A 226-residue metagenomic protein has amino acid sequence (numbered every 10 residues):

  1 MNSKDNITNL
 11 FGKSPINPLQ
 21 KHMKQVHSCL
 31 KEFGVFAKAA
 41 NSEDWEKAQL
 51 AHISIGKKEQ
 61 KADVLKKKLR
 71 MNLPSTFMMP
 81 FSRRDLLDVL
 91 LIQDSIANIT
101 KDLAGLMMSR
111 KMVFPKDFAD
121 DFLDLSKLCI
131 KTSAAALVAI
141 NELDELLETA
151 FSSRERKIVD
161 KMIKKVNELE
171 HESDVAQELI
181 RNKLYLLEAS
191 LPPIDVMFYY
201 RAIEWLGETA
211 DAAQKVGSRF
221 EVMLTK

Functional and structural regions predicted by a protein language model:
M1-K226: Cytosolic, long alpha-helical scaffolding segments
